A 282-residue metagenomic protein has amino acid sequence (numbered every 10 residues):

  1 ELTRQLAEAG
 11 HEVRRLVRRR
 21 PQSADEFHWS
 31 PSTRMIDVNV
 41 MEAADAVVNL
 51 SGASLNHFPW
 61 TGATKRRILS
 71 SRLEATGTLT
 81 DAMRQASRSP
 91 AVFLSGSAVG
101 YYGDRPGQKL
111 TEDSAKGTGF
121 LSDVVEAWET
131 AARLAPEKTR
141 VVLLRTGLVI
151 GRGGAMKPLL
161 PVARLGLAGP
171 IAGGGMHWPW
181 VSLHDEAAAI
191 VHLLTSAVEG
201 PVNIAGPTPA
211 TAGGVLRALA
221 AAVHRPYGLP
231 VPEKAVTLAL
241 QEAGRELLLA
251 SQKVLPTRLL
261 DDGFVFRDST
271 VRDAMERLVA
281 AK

Functional and structural regions predicted by a protein language model:
E1-H11: N-terminal Rossmann NAD(P)H-binding glycine-rich loop of SDR-like oxidoreductase domains
P21, F27-A75: NAD(P)H-binding glycine-rich loop region in Rossmannoid oxidoreductase-like domains and their noncatalytic homologs
G77-G119: Conserved Rossmann-fold NAD(P)-dependent oxidoreductase catalytic core, especially the SDR/UDP-sugar
S97-A98, T130-R152: Conserved beta-loop-beta element that borders a ligand/cofactor-binding pocket
A115-L121, R145-G153, G173-V181: Glycine-rich "substrate-gating" loop/helix at the edge of Rossmann-like oxidoreductase active sites
R133, L160-A168, M176-A210: Alpha-helical substrate-binding/gating segment
A189, T195-E242, E276-K282: Mid/C-terminal beta-alpha module of Rossmann-like enzyme folds, strongest in SDR-family dehydrogenases/epimerases
R245-K282: C-terminal amphipathic/interface module of NAD(P)-dependent oxidoreductases and related NAD-binding regulators
